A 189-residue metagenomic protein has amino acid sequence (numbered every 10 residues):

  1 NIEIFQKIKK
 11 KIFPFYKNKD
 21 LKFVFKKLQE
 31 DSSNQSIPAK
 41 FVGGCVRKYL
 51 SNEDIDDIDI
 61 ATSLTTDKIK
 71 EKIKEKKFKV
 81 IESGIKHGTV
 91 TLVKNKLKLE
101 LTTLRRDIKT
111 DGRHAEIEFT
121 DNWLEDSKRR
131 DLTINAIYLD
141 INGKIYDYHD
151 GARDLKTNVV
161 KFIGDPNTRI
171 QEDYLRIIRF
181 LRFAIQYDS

Functional and structural regions predicted by a protein language model:
N1-S189: Catalytic cores of the polymerase beta-like nucleotidyltransferase superfamily and closely associated nucleotide
